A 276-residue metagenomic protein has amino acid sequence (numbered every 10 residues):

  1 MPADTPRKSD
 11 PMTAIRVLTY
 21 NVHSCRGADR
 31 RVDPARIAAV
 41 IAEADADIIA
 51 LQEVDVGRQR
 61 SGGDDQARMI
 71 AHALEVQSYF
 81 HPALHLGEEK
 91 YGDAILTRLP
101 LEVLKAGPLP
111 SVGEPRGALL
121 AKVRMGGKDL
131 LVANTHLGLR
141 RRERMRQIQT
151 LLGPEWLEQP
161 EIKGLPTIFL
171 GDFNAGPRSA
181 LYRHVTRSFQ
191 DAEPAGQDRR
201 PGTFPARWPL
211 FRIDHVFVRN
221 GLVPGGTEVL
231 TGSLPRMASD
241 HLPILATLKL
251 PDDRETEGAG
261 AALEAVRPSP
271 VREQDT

Functional and structural regions predicted by a protein language model:
P2-P6, V22, D29-R30, I48 (+2 more regions): Structured beta-strand-rich core segments of catalytic domains in phosphoester-bond hydrolases
P2-V32, R36-V40: N-terminal active-site segment of His-dependent metallophosphoesterases
R16-V22, I37-G62, A121, L131-T135 (+4 more regions): Active-site beta-strand/loop signature of hydrolases that rely on acidic residues for catalysis
R30, R58-G63, V76-I95, E161-I168 (+1 more regions): Active site of divalent-metal-dependent phosphoester/diester hydrolases
P34, A67, A118, I148 (+2 more regions): A general structural signal for well-ordered alpha-helical segments in protein cores
I41, I70-A71, V185: A generic structural signal for well-ordered alpha-helical segments
G126-L130, L137-E143: Metal-dependent phosphoester/phosphodiester hydrolase catalytic core
G176, D240-T276: Surface polyanion/phosphate-binding segment centered on an Asp-His-Pro turn
